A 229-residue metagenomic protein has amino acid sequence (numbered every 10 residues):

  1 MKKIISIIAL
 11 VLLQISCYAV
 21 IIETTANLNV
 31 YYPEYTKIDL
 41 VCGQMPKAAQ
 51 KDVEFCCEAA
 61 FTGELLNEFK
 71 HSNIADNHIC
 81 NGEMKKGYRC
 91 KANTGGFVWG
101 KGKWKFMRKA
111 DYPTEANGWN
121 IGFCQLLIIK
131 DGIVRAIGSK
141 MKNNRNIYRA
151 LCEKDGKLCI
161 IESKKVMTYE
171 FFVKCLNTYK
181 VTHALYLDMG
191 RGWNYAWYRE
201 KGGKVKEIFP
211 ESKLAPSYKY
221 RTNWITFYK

Functional and structural regions predicted by a protein language model:
I4-L13: Sec-dependent N-terminal signal peptides
C17-K229: Gly/Ser/Thr/Pro-rich low-complexity, intrinsically disordered segments
